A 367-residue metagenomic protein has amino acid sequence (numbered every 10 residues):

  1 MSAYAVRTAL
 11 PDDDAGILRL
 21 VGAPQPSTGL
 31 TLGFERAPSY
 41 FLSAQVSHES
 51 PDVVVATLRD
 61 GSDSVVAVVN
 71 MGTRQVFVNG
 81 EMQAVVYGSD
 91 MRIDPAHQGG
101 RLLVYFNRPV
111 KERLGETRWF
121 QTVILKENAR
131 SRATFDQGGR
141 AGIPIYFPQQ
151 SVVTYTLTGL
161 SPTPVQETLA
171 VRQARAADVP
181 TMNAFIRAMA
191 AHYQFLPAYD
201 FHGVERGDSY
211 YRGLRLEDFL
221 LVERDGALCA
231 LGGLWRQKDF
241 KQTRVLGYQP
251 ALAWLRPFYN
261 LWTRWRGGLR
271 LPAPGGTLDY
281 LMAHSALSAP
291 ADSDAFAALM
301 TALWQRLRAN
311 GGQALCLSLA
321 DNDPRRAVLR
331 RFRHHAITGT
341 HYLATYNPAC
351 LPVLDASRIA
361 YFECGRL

Functional and structural regions predicted by a protein language model:
M1-V65, Y87, L160-G203, L228 (+2 more regions): Short amphipathic alpha-helix that is part of the acyltransferase structural core
Y40-T57, G61, D208-L220, K241 (+1 more regions): A short helix-loop-beta-strand connector motif used in the catalytic cores of GNAT acetyltransferases and, in some
E49, D60-N79, S89, L234-F240 (+1 more regions): Acetyl-CoA-dependent GNAT
V68-R74, V85-L102: Long, hydrophobic/aromatic-enriched structural stretches that serve as scaffold segments
Y87-M91, K111, Q121-L125, A283-H284: Short, structured motif recognition centered on aromatic/hydrophobic residues
I93, Q98-R113, D292-Q305: Conserved acetyl-CoA-binding loop-helix of GNAT-fold acetyltransferases
H97, V104-L220: Contiguous mid-protein beta-loop-alpha structural module that forms a pocket-lining wall or clamp of enzyme active
I124-Q166, R224, L231-L367: Active-site/acyl-donor-binding loops of N-acyltransferases
